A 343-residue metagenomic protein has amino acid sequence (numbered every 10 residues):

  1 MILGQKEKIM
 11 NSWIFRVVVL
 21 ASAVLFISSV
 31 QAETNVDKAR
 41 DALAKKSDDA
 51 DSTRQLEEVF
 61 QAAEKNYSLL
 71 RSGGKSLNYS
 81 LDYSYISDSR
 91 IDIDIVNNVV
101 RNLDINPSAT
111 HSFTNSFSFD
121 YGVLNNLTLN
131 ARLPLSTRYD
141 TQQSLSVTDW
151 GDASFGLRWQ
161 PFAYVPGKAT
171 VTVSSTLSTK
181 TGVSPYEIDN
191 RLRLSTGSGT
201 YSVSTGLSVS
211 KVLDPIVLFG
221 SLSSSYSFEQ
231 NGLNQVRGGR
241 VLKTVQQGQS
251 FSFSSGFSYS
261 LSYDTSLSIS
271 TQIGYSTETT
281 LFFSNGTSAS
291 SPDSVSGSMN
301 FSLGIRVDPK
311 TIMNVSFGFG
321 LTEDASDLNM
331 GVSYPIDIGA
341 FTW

Functional and structural regions predicted by a protein language model:
A32-I95, A340-W343: Outer-membrane beta-barrel biogenesis signature
T34, K65-G74, A109, N126 (+6 more regions): Short loop/turn motifs that connect adjacent beta-strands in outer-membrane beta-barrel proteins
S72-D88, L192-F283: Detector for outer-membrane/organellar transmembrane beta-barrel domains, recognizing the amphipathic beta-strand
L77-L81, F117-V123, A131, F155-W159 (+7 more regions): Residues on the lipid-exposed face of transmembrane beta-strands in outer-membrane beta-barrel proteins
Y79-Y85, A131-L135, V173-T181, G220-Y226 (+4 more regions): Transmembrane beta-barrel strands of outer-membrane/channel proteins
R90-I105, R240-W343: Outer membrane beta-barrel transmembrane domains
H111-N115, S146-A153, A169, G197-V203 (+3 more regions): Residues that define the transmembrane beta-barrel architecture of outer-membrane proteins
T137-R138, S144-L242, S290-S291: Outer-membrane pore/translocation modules
